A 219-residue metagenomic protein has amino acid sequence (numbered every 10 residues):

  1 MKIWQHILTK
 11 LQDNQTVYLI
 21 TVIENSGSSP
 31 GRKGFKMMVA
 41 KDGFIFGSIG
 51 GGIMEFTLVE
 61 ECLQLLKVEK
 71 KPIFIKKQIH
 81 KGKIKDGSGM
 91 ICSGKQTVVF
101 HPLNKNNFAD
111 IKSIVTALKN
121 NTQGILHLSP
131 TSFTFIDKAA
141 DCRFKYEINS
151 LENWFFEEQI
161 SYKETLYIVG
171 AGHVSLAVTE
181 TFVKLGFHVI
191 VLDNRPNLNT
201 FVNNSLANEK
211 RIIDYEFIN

Functional and structural regions predicted by a protein language model:
M1-R211: Segments forming oxygen-rich coordination pockets for charged ligands
E209-N219: S-adenosyl-L-methionine
